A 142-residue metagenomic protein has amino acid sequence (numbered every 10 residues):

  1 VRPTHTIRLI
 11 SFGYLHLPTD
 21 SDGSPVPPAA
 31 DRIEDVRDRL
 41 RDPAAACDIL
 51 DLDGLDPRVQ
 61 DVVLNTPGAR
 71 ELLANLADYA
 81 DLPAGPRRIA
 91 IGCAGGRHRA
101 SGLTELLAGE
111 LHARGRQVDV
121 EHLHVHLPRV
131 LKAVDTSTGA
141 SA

Functional and structural regions predicted by a protein language model:
V1-L52: Glycine-rich, flexible N-terminal cofactor/catalytic loop recognition
V1-T4, V130-A142: Actinobacteria-biased recognition of intrinsically disordered, low-complexity terminal regions
R8, R88-A90, D119-E121: A structural signal for isolated positions on well-ordered beta-strands in alpha/beta enzyme cores
A30, A84-P86, G115: A general structural motif
A44-R87: Helix-loop module immediately N-terminal to the HCX5R catalytic loop in PTP-like cysteine phosphatase domains
L82-E110: Catalytic cysteine-centered active loop of the rhodanese-like fold, especially the PTP/DSP P-loop
A108-V118: Post-Walker A helix-loop "phosphate-sensing" segment adjacent to the P-loop in P-loop NTPases
R116-L127: Short beta-strand-centered segment that lines the nucleotide-binding/catalytic pocket of NTP-utilizing
